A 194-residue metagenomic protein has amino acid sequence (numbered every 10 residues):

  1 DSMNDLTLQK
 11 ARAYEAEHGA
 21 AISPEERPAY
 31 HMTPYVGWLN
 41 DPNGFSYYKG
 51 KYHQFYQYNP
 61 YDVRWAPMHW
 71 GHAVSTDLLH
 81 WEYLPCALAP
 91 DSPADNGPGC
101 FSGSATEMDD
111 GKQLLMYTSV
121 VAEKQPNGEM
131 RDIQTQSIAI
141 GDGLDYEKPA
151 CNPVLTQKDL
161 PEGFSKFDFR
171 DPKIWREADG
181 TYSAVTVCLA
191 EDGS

Functional and structural regions predicted by a protein language model:
D1-D171, R176-S194: Beta-rich carbohydrate-recognition and catalytic domains
